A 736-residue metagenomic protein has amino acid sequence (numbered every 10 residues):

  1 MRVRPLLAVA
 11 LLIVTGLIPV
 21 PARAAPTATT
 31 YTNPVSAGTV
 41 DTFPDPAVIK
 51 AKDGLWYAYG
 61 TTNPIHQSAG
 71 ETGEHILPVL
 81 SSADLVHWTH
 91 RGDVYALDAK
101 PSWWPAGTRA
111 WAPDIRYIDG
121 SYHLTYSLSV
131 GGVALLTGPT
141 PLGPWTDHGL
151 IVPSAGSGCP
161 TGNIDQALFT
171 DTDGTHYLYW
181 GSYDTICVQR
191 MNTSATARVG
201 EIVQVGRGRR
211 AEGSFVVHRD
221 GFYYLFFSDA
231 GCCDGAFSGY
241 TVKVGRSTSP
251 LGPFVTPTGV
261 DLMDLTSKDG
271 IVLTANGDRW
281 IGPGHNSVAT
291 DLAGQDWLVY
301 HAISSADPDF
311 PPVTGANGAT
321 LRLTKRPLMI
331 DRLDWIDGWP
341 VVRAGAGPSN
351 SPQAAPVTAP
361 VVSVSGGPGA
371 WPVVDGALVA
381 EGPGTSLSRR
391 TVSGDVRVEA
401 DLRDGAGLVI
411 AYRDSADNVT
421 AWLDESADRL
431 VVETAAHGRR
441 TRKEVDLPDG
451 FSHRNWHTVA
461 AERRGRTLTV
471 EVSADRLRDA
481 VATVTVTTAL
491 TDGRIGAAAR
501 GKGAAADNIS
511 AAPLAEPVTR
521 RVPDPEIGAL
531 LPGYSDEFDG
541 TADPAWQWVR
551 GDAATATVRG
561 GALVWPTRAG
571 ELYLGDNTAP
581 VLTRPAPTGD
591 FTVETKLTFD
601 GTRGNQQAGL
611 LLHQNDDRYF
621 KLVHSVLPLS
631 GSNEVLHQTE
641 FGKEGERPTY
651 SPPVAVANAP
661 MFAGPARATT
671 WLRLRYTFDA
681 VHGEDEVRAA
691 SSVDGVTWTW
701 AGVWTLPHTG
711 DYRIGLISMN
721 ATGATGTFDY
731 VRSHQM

Functional and structural regions predicted by a protein language model:
M1-A25: Secretory targeting and sorting signals
R2, V40-T42, W280, G604: A short catalytic or substrate-binding loop motif that flags glycine-/basic-rich loops and adjacent residues that bind
A25-A112, R116-D165, F169-R210, H218-Y223 (+11 more regions): Beta-rich carbohydrate-recognition and catalytic domains
A275-R279: Outer-membrane beta-barrel proteins
I281, D291: A contiguous, surface-exposed recognition patch within enzymatic or periplasmic domains that forms
H285-N286: C-terminal transmembrane module of eukaryotic multi-pass membrane proteins
G338-M736: Extracellular glycan-recognition regions
